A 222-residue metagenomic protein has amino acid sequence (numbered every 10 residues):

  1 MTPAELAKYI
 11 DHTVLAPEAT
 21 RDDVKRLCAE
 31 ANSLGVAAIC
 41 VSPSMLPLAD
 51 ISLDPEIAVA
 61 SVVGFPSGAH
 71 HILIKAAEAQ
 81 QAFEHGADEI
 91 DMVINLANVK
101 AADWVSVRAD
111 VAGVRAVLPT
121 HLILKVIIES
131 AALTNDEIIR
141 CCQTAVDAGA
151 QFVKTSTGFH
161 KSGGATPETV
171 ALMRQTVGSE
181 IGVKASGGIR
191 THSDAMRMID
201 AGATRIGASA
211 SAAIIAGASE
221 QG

Functional and structural regions predicted by a protein language model:
M1-L34, S44-V183, T191-A213, Q221: Alpha/beta enzyme core
V41: N-terminal beta-strand-loop-alpha-helix module at the start of alpha/beta ligand-binding or catalytic domains
S186: Short hydrophobic "strand-cap" motifs at the C-terminus of beta-strands
G217: C-terminal active-site subregion of NodB/CE4 polysaccharide deacetylases
